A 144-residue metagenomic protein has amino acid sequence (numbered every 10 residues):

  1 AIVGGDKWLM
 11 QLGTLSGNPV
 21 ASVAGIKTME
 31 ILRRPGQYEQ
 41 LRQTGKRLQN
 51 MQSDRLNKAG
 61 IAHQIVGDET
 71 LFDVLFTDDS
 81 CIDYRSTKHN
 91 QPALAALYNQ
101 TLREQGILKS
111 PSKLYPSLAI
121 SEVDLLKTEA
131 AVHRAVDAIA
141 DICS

Functional and structural regions predicted by a protein language model:
A1-S144: Conserved N-terminal phosphate-binding loop of PLP-dependent enzymes in the Aspartate aminotransferase
